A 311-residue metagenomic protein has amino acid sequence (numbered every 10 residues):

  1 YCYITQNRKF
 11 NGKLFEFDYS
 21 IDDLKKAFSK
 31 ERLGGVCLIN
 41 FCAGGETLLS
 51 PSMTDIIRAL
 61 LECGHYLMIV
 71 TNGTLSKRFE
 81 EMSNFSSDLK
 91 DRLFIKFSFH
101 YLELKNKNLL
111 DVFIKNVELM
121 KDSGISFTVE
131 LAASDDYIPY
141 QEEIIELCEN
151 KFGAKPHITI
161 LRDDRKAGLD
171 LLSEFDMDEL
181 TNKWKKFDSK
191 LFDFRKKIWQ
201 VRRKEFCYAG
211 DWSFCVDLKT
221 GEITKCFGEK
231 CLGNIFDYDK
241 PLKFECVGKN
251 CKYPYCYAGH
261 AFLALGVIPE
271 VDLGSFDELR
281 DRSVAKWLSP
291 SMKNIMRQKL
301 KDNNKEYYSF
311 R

Functional and structural regions predicted by a protein language model:
Y1-G12, C207, K225-F227, F244-N250 (+1 more regions): N-terminal pre-core extensions flanking Radical SAM catalytic domains
C2-E16, H260-L273: Iron-sulfur (Fe-S) cluster-binding segments and ferredoxin-like electron-carrier domains, especially [2Fe-2S]
Q6-Y19, G35-S50, C63-R78, D88-V112 (+2 more regions): Core AdoMet radical
K25-G44, S283-D302: Short Fe-S-cluster ligation motifs
K30-L33, L60-L61, M82-R92, I114-D122 (+1 more regions): Acidic (Asp/Glu)-rich catalytic clusters
T54-A59: N-terminal active-site wall of soluble small-molecule enzyme domains
H100-K219, I223-T224: Radical SAM enzyme [4Fe-4S]-AdoMet core and its adjacent flexible, acidic and glycine-rich loops/tails across
A167-P290, R311: Accessory C-terminal segments flanking Radical SAM cores
